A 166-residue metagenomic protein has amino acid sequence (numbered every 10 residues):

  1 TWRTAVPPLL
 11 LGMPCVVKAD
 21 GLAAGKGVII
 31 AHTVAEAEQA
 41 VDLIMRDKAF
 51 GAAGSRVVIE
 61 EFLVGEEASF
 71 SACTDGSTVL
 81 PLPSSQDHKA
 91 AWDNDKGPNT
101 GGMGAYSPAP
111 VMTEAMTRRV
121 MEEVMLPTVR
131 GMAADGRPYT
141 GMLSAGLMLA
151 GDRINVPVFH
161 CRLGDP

Functional and structural regions predicted by a protein language model:
T1-G27: A conserved helix-loop-beta module that forms one wall/lid of the active-site cleft in ATP-utilizing catalytic domains
G27-P166: Internal nucleotide-binding/catalytic subdomain
